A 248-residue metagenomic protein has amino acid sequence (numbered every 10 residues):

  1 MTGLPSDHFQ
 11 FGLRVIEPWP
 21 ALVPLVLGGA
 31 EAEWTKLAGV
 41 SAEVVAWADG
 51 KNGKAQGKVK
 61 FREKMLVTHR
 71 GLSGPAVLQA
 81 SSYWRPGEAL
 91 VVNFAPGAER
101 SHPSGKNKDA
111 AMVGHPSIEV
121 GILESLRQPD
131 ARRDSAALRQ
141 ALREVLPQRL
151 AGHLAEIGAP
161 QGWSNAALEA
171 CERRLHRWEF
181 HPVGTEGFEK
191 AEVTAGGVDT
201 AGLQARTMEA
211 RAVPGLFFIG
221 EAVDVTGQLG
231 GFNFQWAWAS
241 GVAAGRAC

Functional and structural regions predicted by a protein language model:
M1, P18-W19, K64, T68-L72 (+6 more regions): Fold-independent oxyanion-binding glycine-rich loops and adjacent beta-strand/coil segments at enzyme active sites
M1-D7, F11, V225-C248: A conserved FAD-binding loop/helix module that cradles the flavin
R14-E17, V23-A166: An anion/pyrophosphate-binding glycine-rich loop and adjacent beta-alpha core in soluble alpha-beta enzymes
W19-A21, E186-G187: A short, aromatic/hydrophobic, helix- or strand-capping loop or linear motif that either lines the entrance/gate
V59, G74-P75, R85, L90 (+6 more regions): Catalytic, metal-anchored helix/loop core of enzyme active sites in primary metabolism
V77, E172, H176, W238-R246: Predominant activation on well-ordered alpha-helical scaffold segments within soluble catalytic domains
A80-Y83, A205-R206, S240: N-terminal low-complexity, intrinsically disordered patches enriched in charged
G152-T226: A glycine-rich dinucleotide-binding beta-alpha-beta segment and adjacent secondary-structure elements that constitute
